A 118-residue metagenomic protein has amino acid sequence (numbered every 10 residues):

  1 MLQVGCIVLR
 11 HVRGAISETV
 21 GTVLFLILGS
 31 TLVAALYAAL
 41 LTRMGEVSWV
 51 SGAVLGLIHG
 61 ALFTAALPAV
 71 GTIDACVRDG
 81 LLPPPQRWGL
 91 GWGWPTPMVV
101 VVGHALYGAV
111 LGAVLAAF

Functional and structural regions predicted by a protein language model:
M1-F118: Juxtamembrane/disordered regions of integral membrane proteins
